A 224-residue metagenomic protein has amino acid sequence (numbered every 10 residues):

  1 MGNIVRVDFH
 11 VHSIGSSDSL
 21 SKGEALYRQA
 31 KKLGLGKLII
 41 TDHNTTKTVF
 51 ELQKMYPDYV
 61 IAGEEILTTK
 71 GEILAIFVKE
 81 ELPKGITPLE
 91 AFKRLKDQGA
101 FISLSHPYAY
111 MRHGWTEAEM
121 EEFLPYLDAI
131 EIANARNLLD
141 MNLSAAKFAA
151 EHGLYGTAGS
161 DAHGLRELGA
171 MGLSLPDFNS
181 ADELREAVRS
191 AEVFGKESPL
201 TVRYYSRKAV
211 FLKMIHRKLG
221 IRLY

Functional and structural regions predicted by a protein language model:
M1-S17, K22-E24, R28, K47-A62 (+2 more regions): Charged catalytic cores and adjacent phosphate/nucleic-acid-binding surfaces used for phosphate/nucleic-acid chemistry
Y27-N44, A100-S103: Divalent metal-dependent hydrolysis catalytic cores, especially in the metallo-beta-lactamase
D42, H106, S160: Glycine-rich, histidine-containing beta strand-loop boundary motifs that form or position
